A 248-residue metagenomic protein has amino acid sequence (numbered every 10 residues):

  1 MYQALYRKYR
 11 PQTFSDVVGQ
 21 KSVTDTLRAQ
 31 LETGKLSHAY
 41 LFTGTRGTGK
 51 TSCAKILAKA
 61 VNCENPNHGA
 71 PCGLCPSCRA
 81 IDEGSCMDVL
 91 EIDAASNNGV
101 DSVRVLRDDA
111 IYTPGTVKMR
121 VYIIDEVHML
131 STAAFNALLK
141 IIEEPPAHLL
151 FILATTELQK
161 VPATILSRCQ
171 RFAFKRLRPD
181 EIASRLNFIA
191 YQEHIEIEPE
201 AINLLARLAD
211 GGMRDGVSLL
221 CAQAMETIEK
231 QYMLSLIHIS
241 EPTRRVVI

Functional and structural regions predicted by a protein language model:
M1-R171, E181: P-loop/Walker A NTP-binding region and its immediately flanking N-terminal helices in P-loop NTPase folds
V23, P76, A80-M87, V105 (+4 more regions): Extended, largely alpha-helical regulatory/partner-binding modules appended to the mid-to-C-terminal parts
